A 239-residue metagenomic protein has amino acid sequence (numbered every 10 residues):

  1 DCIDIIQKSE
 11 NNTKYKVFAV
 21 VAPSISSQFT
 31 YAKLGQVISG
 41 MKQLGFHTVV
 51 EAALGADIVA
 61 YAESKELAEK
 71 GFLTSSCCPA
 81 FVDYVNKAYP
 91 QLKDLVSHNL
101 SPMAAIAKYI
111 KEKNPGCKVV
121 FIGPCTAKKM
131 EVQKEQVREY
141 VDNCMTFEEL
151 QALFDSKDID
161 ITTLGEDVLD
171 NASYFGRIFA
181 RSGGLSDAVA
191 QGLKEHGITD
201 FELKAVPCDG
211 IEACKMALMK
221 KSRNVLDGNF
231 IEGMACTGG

Functional and structural regions predicted by a protein language model:
C2-G239: Iron-sulfur-associated redox domains of electron-transfer enzymes in respiratory and anaerobic energy metabolism
